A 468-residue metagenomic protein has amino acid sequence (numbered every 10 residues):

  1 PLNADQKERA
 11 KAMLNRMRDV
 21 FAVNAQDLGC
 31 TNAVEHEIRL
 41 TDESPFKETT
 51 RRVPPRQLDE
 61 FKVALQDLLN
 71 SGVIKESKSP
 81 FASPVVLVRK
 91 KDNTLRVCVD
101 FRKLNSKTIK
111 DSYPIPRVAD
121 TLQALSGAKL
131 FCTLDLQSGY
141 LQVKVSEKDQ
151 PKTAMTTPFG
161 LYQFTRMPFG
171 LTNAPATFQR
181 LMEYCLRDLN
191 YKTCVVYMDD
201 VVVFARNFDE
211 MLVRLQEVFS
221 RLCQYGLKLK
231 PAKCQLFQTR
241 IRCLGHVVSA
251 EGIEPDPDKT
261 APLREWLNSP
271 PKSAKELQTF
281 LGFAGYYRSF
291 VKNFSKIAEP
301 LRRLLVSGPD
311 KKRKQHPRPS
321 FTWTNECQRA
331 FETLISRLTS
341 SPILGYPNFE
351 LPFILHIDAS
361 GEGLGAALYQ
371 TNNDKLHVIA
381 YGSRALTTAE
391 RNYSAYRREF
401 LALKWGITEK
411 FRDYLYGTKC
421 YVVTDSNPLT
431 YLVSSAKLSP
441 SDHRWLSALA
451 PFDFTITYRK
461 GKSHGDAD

Functional and structural regions predicted by a protein language model:
P1-Y113, C194-M198, A205, G245 (+1 more regions): Reverse-transcribing Pol proteins
A4-A25, T49-P80, S112-L125, L130 (+8 more regions): Inter-domain linker/hinge segments that demarcate the starts of reverse transcriptase and RNase H-type modules
M17, E37-I38, L68, V85 (+24 more regions): Mobile genetic element proteins and their domesticated derivatives, centered on retroelements and DNA transposons
D19-T49, Q57, V88-R96, Y113 (+10 more regions): Reverse-transcriptase-like RNA-dependent polymerase core
V88-R96, L104-D111, L141-K144, M182 (+5 more regions): Catalytic palm subdomain of template-directed nucleic-acid polymerases, centered on the conserved carboxylate motif
N105, G160-T177, N268, R318-P319 (+4 more regions): A short, polar/acidic, helix/strand-boundary loop motif
K192, Y197, C223, A232-L351: C-terminal reverse transcriptase regions that engage the nucleic-acid substrate
T279, G285, N392-D468: RNase H-like nuclease module associated with reverse transcription
